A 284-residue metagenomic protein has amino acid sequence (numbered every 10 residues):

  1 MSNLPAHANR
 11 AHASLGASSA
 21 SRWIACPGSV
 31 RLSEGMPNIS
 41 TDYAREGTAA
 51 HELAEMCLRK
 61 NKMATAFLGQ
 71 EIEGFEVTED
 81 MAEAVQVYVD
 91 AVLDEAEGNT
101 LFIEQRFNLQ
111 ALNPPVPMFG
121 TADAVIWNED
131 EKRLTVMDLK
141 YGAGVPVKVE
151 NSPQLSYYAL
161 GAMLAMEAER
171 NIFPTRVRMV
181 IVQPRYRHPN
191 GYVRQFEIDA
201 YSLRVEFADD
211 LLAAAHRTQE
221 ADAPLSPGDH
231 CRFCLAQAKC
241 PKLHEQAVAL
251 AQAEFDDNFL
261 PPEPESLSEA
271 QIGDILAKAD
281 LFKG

Functional and structural regions predicted by a protein language model:
M1-L134, R176-R178, P189-Y192, A279: Metal-dependent nuclease catalytic cores that hydrolyze phosphodiester bonds in DNA/RNA, characterized by
M1-R10, P241, Q246-A247, E254 (+1 more regions): Glycine- and charge-rich intrinsically disordered segments
P5-R10, A25-N38, V136, G144 (+2 more regions): Short amphipathic alpha-helical segments and their helix-coil junctions
C26-V30, L212-E254: Cysteine-cluster motifs in flexible loop/terminal segments that predominantly coordinate metals
G35-Y43, K62, A143-V147, M166-R170 (+1 more regions): Short, polar/flexible loop-turn hinges at active-site or ligand-entry regions and domain interfaces
E97-T218: Mg2+/Mn2+-dependent nuclease catalytic core
T100, H188, Y192-E197, Q237-K239 (+3 more regions): Charged, terminal alpha-helix-loop-beta segments that serve as non-catalytic nucleic-acid engagement and/or assembly
A253-G284: Contiguous, amphipathic alpha-helical segments that mediate oligomerization or scaffolding in large protein assemblies
